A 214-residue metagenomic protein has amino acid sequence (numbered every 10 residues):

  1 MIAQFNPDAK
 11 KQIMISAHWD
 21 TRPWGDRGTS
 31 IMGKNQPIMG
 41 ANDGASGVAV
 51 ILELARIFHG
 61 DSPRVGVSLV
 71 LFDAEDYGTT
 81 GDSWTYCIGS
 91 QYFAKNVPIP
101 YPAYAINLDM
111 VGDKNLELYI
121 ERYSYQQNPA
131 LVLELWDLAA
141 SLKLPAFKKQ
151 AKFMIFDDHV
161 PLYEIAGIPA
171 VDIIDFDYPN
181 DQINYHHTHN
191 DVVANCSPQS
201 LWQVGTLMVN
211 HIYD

Functional and structural regions predicted by a protein language model:
M1-P37, G60, L207: Soluble metallo-hydrolase cores and metallopeptidase-like ectodomains found primarily in the secretory/periplasmic
I2-Q4, Q12-S16, G40, S68-L71 (+3 more regions): Structural recognition of the beta-strand scaffold that forms the well-ordered cores of secreted hydrolase catalytic
Q4-F5, P23, A55-S62, L71-D73 (+5 more regions): Sec/Tat-exported extracytoplasmic proteins
A9-K11, P63, Y101, A166: Residue-level preference for short coil/turn positions at secondary-structure junctions
D20-W24, A74-E75, V111-D113, F176-D181: Short connector loops/turns at beta-strand edges and beta->alpha or beta->beta junctions
W24-D26, G81, E117, Q182: Short glycine-/acidic-enriched loop or helix-start segments at secondary-structure transitions that form or flank
N35-A130, M154, D158-H159: Acidic/histidine-rich catalytic neighborhood of metal-dependent amide-processing enzymes
D113-D214: Active-site-adjacent substrate-binding region of metalloamidase/peptidase-like peptide-processing proteins
